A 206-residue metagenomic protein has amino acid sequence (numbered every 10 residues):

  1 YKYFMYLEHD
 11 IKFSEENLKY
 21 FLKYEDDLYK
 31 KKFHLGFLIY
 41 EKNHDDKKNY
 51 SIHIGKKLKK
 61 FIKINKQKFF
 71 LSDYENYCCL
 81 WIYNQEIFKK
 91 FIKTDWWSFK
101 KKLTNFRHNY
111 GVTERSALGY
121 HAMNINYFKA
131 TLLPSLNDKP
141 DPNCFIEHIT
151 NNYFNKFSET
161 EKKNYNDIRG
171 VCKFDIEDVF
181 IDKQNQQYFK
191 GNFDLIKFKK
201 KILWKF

Functional and structural regions predicted by a protein language model:
Y1: Substrate-binding and catalytic surfaces of secreted/luminal carbohydrate-active proteins
F4: Short aromatic/hydrophobic "clamp" motif used to bind/position activated sugar donors
E8-K12: The conserved acidic donor/metal-binding loop of glycosyltransferases
S14-K102: Conserved catalytic core of nucleotide-sugar-dependent glycosyltransferases
I54-L58, R107, K183-Q184, K190-G191: Catalytic domains of carbohydrate-active enzymes that cleave complex glycans
K66-K163: Catalytic core and acceptor-binding pocket of nucleotide-sugar-dependent glycosyltransferases
Y165-F206: Terminal low-complexity segments of carbohydrate-biosynthetic enzymes
